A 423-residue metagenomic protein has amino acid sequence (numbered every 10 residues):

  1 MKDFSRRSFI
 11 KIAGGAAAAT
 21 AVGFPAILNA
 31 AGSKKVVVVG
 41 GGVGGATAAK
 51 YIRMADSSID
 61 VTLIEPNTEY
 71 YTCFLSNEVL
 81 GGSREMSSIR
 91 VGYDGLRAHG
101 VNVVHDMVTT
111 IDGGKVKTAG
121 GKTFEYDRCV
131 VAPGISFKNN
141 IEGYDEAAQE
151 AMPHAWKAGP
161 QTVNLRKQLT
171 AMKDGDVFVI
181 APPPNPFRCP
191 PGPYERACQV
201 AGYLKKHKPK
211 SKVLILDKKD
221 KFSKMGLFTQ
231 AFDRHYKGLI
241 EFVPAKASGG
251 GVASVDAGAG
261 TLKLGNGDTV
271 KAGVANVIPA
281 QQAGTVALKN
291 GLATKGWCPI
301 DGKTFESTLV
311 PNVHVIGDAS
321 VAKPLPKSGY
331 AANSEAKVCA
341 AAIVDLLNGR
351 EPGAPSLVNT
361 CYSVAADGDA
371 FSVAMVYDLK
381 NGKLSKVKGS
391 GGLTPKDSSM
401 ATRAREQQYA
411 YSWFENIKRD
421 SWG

Functional and structural regions predicted by a protein language model:
K2-D3, S8-N29: N-terminal export signals
A13, P133-G134, P279-A280: Glycine-rich, N-terminal phosphate-binding loop of Rossmann-like dinucleotide-binding domains
N29-V101, P184-G226: Beta1-alpha1 glycine-rich phosphate/pyrophosphate-binding loop at the start of Rossmann-like nucleotide-binding domains
H99-I111, V116-K117, F124, G202-G296: A Rossmann-like FAD-binding core segment of flavoenzymes
P133-H207: Glycine-rich dinucleotide-binding loop and its adjacent helix/turn
A147-D174, T269-S334, D345: FAD-site-proximal beta/loop scaffold in flavoenzymes
A332-L357: Internal hydrophobic alpha-helix adjacent to the cofactor/substrate pocket in enzyme cavities
A374-G423: C-terminal auxiliary extensions adjacent to catalytic cores
